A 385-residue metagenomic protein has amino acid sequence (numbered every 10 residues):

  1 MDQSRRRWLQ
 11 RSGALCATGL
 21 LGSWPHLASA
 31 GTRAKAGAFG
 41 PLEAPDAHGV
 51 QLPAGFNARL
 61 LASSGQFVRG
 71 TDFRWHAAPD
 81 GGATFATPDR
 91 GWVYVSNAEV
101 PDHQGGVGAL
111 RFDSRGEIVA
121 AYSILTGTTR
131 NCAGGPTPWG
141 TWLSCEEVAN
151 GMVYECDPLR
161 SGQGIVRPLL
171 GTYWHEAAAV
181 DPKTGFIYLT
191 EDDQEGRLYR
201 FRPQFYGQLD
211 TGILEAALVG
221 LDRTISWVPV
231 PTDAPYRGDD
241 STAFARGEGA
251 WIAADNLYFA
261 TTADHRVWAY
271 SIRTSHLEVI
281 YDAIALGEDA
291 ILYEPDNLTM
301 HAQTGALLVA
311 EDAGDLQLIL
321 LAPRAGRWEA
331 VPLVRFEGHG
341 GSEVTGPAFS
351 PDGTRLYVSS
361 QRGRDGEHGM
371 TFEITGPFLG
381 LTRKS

Functional and structural regions predicted by a protein language model:
M1-R7: N-terminal secretory signal peptides
W8-S385: Sequence/structural signature of beta-propeller domains
